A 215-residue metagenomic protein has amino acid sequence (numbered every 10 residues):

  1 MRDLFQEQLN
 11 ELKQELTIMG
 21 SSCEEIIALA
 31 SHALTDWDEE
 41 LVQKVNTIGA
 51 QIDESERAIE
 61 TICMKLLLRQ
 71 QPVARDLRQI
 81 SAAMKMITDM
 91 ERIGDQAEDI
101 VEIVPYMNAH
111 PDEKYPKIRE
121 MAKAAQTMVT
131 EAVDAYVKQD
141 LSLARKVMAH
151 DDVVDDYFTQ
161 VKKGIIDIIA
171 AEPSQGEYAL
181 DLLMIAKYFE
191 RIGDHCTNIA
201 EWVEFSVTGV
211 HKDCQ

Functional and structural regions predicted by a protein language model:
M1-Q215: Cytosolic, long alpha-helical scaffolding segments
